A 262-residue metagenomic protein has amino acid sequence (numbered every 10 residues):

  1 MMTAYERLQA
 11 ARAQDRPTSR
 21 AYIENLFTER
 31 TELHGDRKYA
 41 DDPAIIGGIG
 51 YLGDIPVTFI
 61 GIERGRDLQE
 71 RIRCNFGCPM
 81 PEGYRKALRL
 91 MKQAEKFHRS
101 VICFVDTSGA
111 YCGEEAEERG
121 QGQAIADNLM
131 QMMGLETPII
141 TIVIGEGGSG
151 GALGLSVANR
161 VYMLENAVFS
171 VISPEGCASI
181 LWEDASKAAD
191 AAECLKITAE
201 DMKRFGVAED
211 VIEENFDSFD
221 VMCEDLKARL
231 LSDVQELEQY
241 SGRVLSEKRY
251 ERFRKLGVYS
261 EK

Functional and structural regions predicted by a protein language model:
M1-S179, E183-S186, E193-K262: Terminal-region recognition feature
